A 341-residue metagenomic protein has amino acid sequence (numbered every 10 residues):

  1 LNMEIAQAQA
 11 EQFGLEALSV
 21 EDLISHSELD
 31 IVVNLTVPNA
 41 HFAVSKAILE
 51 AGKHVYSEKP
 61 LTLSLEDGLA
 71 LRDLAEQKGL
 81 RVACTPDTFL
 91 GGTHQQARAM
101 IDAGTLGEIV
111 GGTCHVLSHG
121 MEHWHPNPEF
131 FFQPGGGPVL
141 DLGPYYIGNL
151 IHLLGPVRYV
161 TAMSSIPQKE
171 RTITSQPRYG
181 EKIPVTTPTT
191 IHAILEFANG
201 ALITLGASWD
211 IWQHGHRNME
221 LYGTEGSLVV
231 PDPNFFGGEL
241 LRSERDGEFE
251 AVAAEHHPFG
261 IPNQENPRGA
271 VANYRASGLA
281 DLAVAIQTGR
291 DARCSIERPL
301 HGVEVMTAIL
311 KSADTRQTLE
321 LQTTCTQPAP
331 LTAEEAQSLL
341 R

Functional and structural regions predicted by a protein language model:
L1-Q9: NAD(P)-binding Rossmann-fold cofactor-contacting core
A8-L15, A70-A75: Short, conserved SAM-binding/catalytic segment of Class I S-adenosyl-L-methionine-dependent methyltransferases
Q12-F13, A51, L153: Short, structured coil segments at secondary-structure junctions
G14-S27: Short acidic low-complexity segments
D30-I31, V37-P38, F42-F89, G104: Beta-strand-loop-alpha-helix segment that lines the small-molecule cofactor/substrate pocket of alpha/beta enzymes
T88-P184, R316: Predominantly a Rossmann-like dinucleotide-binding segment in NAD(P)-dependent oxidoreductases
K169, I173-T186, H192, F197 (+4 more regions): C-terminal glycine/acidic-rich active-site capping loop/insertion
